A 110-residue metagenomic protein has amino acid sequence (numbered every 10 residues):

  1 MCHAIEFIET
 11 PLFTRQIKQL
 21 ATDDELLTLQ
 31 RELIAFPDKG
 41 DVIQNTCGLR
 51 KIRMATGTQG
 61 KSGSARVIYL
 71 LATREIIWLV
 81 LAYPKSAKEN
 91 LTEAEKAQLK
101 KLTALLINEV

Functional and structural regions predicted by a protein language model:
M1-D24: Arg/Lys-rich, positively charged N-terminal/basic patches that mediate binding to nucleic acids
H3, T28, A35, G48 (+2 more regions): Sequence/structural signature of beta-propeller domains
E9, E25, L29, G48 (+3 more regions): Amphipathic alpha-helical interface surfaces
L12, A21-D41: Compact soluble domain cores
Q16, E32, L102-L105: Residues that form generic nucleotide/phosphate-binding pockets
K39-Y83, A87: Basic/aromatic recognition patch in beta-strand/loop cores that engages polyanionic ligands
L70-V110: Enriched for short, Lys/Arg-rich terminal
